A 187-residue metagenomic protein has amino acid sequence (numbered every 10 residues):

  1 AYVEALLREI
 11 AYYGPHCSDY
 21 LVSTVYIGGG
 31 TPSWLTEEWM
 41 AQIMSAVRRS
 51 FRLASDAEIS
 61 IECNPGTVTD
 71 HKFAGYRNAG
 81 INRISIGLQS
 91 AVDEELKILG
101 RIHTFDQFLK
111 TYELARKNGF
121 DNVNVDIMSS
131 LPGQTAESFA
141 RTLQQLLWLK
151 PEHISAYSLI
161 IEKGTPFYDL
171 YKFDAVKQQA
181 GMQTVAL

Functional and structural regions predicted by a protein language model:
A1-H16, Y20-L187: C-terminal scaffold of the Radical SAM
